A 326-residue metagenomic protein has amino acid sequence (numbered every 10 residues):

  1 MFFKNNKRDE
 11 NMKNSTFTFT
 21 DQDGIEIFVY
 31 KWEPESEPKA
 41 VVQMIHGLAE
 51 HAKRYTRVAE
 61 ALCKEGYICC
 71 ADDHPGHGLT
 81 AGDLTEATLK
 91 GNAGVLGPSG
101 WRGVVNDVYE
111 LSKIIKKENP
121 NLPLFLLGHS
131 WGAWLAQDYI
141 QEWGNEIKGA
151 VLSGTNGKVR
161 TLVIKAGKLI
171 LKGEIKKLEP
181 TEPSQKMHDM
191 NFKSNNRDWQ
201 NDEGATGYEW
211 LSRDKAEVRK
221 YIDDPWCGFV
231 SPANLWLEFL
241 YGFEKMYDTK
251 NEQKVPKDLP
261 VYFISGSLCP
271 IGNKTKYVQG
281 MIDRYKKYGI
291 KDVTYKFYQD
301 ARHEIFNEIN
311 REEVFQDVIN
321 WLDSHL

Functional and structural regions predicted by a protein language model:
F3-N6, N11-P34: N-terminal cap/lid segment of alpha/beta-hydrolase-fold proteins
K39-G47: Short beta-strand element of the alpha/beta-hydrolase
H46-E50, S130, S267-L268: Active-site glycine-rich loops that stabilize anionic/oxyanionic intermediates across multiple enzyme folds
A59-L89: Conserved alpha/beta-hydrolase
V95-K116: Alpha/beta-hydrolase active-site loop
A136-W226: Alpha/beta-hydrolase-fold enzymes
F263-S265: Short beta-strand/loop motif that positions the catalytic acidic residue of the alpha/beta-hydrolase fold
Y288, D292-L326: Catalytic active-site module of serine/aspartate enzymes centered on a nucleophile-bearing elbow/loop
